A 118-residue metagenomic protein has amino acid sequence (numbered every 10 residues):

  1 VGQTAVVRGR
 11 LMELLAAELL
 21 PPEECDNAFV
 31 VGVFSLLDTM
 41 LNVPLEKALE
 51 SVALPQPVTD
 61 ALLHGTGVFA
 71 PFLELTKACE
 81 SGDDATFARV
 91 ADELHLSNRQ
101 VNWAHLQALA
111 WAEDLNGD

Functional and structural regions predicted by a protein language model:
V1-D118: Conserved alpha-helical "signature site" that marks functionally important helical segments or helix/loop junctions
